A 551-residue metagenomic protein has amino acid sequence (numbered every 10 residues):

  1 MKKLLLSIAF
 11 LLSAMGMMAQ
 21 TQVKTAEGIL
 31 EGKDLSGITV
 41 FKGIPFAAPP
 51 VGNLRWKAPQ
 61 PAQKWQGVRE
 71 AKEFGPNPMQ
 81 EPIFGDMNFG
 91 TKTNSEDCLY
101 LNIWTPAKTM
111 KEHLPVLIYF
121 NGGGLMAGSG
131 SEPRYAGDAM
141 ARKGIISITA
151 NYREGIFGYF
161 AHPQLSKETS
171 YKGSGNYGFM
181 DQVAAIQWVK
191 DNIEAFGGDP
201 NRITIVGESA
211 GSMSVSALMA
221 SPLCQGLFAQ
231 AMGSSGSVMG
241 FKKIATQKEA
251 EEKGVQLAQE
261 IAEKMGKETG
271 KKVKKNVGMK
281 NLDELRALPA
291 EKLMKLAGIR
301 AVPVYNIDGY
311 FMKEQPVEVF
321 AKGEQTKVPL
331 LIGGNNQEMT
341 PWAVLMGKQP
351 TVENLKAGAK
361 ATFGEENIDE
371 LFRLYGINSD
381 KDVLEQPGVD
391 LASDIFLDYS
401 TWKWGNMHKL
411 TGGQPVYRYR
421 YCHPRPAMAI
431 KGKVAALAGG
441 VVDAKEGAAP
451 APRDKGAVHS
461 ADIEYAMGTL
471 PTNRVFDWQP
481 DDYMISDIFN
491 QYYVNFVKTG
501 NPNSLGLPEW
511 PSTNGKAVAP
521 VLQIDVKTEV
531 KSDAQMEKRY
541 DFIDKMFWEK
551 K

Functional and structural regions predicted by a protein language model:
M1-T21: Bacterial Sec-dependent N-terminal signal peptides
Q20-N176, P200, L470, F476-F489 (+4 more regions): Non-catalytic accessory segments of hydrolases
M87, Q187, D191, A217 (+4 more regions): Substrate-access "cap/lid" subdomains that shape and gate the entrance to catalytic or ligand-binding pockets
C98, Y171-E194, E249-L257: Alpha/beta-hydrolase active-site loop
G122, D181, S209-S212: Active-site loop->helix "elbow" adjoining a glycine-rich segment at hydrolase catalytic centers
N151, V206, S221, M232-S235 (+3 more regions): Alpha/beta-hydrolase-fold catalytic nucleophile elbow
N201-K242: Primarily recognizes the serine-hydrolase "nucleophile elbow" in alpha/beta-hydrolase and SGNH/GDSL folds
W402, N406-K551: Mobile gating loops/cap/lid regions near enzyme active sites that modulate substrate access
